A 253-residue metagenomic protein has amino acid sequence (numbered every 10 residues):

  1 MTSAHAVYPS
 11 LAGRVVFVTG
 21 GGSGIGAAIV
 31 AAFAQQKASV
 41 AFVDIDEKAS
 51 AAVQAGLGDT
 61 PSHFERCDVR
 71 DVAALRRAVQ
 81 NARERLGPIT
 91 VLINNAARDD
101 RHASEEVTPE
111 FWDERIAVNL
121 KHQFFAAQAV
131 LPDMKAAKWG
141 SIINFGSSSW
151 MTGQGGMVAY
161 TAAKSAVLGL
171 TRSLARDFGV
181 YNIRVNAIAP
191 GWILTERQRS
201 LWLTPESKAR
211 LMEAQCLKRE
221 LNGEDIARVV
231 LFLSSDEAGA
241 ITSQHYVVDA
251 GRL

Functional and structural regions predicted by a protein language model:
T2-Y8, T152, L231, T242-L253: Short C-terminal tail/terminal secondary-structure segment of NAD(P)H-dependent dehydrogenase/reductase domains
L86, F124-A127, W139, E220-V248: C-terminal substrate-recognition "lid" of short-chain dehydrogenase/reductases
D99, V107, G153-T161, S173 (+1 more regions): Active-site loop-to-helix junction immediately N-terminal to the catalytic Tyr of the SDR YXXXK motif in Rossmann-fold
A103-I116, L211: Substrate-binding pocket helix/loop in short-chain dehydrogenase/reductase
A127, A163, T171: Active-site helix of classical SDR
P132, R176-V180, G239: Alpha-helical segment proximal to the catalytic Tyr-Lys
S147: Residue(s) in the substrate-gating loop at a strand-loop-helix junction that position the organic substrate next
